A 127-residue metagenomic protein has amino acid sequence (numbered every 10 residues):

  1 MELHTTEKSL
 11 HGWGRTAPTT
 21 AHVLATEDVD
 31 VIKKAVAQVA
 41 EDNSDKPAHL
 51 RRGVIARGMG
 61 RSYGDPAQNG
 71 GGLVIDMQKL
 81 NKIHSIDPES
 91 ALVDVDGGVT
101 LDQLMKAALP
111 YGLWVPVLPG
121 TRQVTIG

Functional and structural regions predicted by a protein language model:
E2-A17, G64-A67: Cofactor-binding catalytic cores of oxidoreductases
L10-V54, D76-R122, I126: N-terminal glycine-rich flavin-associated loop
G64-D65, T125-G127: Short secondary-structure boundary/hinge segments and terminal tails
G64-L80: Glycine-rich loop at the start of a catalytic domain that most often binds anionic cofactors/ligands
